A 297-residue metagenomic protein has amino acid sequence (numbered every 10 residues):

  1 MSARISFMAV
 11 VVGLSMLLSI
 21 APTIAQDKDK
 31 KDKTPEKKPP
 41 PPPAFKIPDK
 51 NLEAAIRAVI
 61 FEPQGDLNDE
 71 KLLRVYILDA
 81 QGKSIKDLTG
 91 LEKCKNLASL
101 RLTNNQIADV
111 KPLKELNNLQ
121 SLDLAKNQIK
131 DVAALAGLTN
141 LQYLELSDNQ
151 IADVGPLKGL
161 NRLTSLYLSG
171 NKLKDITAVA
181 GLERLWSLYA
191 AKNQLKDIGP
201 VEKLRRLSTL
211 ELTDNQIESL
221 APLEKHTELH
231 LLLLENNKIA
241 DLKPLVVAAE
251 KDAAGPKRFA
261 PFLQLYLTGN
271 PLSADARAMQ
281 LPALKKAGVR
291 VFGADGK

Functional and structural regions predicted by a protein language model:
S2-R101, P112, A134, P156 (+7 more regions): N-terminal capping/linker segments that flank leucine-rich repeat
E62, L97, L116-L119, L138-L141 (+5 more regions): A short linear boundary/processing microfeature
Y76-L78, L100-L102, L122-L124, L144-L146 (+5 more regions): Conserved hydrophobic beta-strand positions in leucine-rich repeat
T103-D153, L160, S165-S169: A generic tandem-repeat structural signature
L157, T164-H230: Eukaryotic tandem repeat interaction scaffolds
